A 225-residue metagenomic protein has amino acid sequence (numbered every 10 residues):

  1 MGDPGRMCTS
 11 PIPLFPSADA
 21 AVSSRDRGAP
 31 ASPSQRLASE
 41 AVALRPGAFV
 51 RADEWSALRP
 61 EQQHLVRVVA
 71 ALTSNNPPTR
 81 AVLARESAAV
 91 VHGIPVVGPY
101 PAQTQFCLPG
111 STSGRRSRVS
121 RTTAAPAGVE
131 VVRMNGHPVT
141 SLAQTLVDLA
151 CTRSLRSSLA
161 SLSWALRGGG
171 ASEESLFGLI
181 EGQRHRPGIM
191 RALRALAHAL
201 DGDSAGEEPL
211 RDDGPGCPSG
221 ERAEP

Functional and structural regions predicted by a protein language model:
M1-I189, D213, C217, R222: Short gly/ser-rich loop at a beta-strand->alpha-helix junction or flexible surface loop bordering the NTP-binding
R194-P225: Nucleic-acid endo/exonuclease domains
